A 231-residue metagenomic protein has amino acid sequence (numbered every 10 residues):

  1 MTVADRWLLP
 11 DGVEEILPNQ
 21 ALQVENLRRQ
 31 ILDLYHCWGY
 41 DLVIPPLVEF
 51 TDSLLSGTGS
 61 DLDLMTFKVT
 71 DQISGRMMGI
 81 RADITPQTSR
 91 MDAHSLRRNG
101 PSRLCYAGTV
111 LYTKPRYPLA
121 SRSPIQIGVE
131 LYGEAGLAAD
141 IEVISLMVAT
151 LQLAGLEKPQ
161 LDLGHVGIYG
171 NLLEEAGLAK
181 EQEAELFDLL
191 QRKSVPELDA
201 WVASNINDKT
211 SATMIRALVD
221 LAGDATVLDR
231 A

Functional and structural regions predicted by a protein language model:
T2-A231: Extended, charged alpha-beta segments that form solvent-exposed binding/catalytic grooves in nucleic-acid-handling
